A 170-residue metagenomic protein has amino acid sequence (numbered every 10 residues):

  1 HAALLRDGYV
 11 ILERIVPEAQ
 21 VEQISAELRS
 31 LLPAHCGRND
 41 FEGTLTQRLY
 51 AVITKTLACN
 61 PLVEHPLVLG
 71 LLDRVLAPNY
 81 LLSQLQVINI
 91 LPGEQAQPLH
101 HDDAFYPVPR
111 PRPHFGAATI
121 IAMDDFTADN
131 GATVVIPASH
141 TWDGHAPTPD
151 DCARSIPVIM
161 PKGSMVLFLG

Functional and structural regions predicted by a protein language model:
H1-D7, L12-R110: Non-heme Fe(II)-dependent double-stranded beta-helix
Q95-M160, M165: Catalytic core of non-heme Fe(II) oxygenases with the double-stranded beta-helix
